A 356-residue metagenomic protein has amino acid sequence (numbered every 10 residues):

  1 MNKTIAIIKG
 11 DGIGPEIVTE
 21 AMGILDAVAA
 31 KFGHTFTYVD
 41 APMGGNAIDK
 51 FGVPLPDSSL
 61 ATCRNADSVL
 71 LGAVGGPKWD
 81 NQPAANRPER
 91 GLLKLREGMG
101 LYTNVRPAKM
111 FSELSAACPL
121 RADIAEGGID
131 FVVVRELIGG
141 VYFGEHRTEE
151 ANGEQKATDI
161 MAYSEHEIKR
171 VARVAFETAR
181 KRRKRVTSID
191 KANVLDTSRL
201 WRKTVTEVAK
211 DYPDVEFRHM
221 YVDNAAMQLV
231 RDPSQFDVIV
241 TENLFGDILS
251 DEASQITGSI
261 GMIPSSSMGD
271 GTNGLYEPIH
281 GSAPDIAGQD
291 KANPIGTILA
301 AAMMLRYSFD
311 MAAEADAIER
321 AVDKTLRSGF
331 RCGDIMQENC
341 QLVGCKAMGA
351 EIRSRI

Functional and structural regions predicted by a protein language model:
M1-G12, V39-A41, C332-M336: Generic N-terminal amphipathic, Lys/Arg-enriched alpha-helix
A6-G23, V28-A29, A151-D223, Q235: Glycine-rich phosphate/diphosphate-binding loop of Rossmann-like nucleotide-binding domains
D11-G14, D67, V134, A175 (+4 more regions): Buried hydrophobic positions in well-ordered alpha/beta secondary-structure cores of metabolic enzymes
A21, L25, V205, T297-S308 (+1 more regions): Buried hydrophobic packing segments
G33-D57, M227-L229: N-terminal beta-loop-helix "entrance" segment that forms/cooperates in small-molecule cofactor or anionic ligand
G45-I48, L229-F330: Glycine-rich phosphate/nucleotide-binding loop
D49-T158, L244: N-terminal glycine-rich phosphate/adenylate-binding segment common to multiple enzyme folds
I138-G139, F143-R182, V186-S188, A192-V194 (+3 more regions): Glycine-rich phosphate/pyrophosphate-binding loop and the adjoining helix
